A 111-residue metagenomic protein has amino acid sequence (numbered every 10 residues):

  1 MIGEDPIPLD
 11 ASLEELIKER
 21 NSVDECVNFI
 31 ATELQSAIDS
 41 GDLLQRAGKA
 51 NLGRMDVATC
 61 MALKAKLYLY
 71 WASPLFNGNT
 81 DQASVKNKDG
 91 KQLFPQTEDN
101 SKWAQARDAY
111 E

Functional and structural regions predicted by a protein language model:
M1-E111: Structured, solvent-exposed acidic/aromatic patches
